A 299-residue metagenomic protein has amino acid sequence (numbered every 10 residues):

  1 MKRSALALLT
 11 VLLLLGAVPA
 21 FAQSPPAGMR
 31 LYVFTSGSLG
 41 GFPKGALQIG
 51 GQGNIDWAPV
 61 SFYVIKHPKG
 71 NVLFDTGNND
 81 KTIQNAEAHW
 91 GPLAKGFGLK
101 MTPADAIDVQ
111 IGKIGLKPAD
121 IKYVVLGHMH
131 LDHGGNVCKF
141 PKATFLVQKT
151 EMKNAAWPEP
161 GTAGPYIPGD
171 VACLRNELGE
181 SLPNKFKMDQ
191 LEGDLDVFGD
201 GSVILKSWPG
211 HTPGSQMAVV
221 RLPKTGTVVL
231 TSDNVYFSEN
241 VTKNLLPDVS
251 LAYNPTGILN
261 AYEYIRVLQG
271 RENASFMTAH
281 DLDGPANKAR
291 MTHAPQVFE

Functional and structural regions predicted by a protein language model:
M1-S4: Positively charged n-region of N-terminal signal peptides that target proteins for export
A7-A17: Bacterial N-terminal signal peptides
V18-V109, D120, T225-S232, G270-S275 (+1 more regions): Metallo-beta-lactamase
S24-P26, K100-D120, Q148-S207, Y253-N273: Metallo-beta-lactamase
S36-G37, T76-N79, M129, T150 (+3 more regions): Active-site metal-binding loops of divalent metal-dependent hydrolases
D80, K95-V109, S215-E299: Cap/insert and terminal regions of metallo-dependent hydrolase folds
I121-D132: Metallo-beta-lactamase
C138-P141: Short, conserved loop/helix-junction motifs that constitute active-site signature segments in enzyme catalytic cores
